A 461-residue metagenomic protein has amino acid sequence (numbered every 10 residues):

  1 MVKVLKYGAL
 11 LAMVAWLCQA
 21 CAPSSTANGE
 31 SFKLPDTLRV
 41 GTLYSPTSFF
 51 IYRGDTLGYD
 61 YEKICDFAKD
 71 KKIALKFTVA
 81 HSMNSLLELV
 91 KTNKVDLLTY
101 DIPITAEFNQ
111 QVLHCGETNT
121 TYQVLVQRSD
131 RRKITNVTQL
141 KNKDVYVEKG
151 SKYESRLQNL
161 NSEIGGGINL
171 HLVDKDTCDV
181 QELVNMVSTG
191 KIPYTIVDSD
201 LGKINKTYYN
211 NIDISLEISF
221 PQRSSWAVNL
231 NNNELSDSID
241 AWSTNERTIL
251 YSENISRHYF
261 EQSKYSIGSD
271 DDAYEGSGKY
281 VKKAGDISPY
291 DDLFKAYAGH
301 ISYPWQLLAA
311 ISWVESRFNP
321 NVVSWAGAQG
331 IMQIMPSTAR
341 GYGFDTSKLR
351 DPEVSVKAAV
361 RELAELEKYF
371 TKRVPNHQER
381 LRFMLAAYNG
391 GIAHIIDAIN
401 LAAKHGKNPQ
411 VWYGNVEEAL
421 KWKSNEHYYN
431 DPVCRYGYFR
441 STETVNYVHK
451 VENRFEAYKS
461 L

Functional and structural regions predicted by a protein language model:
C21-I102, A106-Q110, H171-T177, I239: Extracytoplasmic small-molecule ligand-binding "clamshell" domains of the periplasmic binding protein/Venus flytrap
A22, G58-D70, S129-Y153, S199-L201 (+4 more regions): Extended ligand-binding regions for polar small-molecule ligands
T42-P46, E117-R131, S199-A241, Q262-E275 (+1 more regions): Periplasmic-binding protein-like
Y61, C65, K69-D70, K76-Q139 (+6 more regions): Acidic, polar ligand-binding/catalytic clefts
N84, T99-Q110, Q158-N159, E163 (+3 more regions): A ligand-binding cleft/hinge motif common to bilobed small-molecule-binding domains
K149, N321-S347, V354-E365, V451: Substrate-binding/active-site groove segments that recognize and process beta-1,4-linked N-acetyl-hexosamine
S263-F318, E353-V356, T371-V374: Export/targeting segments at the very N-terminus of extracytoplasmic proteins
E379-A457: Catalytic and substrate-binding regions of cell-wall glycan-acting enzymes that process beta-1,4-linked
